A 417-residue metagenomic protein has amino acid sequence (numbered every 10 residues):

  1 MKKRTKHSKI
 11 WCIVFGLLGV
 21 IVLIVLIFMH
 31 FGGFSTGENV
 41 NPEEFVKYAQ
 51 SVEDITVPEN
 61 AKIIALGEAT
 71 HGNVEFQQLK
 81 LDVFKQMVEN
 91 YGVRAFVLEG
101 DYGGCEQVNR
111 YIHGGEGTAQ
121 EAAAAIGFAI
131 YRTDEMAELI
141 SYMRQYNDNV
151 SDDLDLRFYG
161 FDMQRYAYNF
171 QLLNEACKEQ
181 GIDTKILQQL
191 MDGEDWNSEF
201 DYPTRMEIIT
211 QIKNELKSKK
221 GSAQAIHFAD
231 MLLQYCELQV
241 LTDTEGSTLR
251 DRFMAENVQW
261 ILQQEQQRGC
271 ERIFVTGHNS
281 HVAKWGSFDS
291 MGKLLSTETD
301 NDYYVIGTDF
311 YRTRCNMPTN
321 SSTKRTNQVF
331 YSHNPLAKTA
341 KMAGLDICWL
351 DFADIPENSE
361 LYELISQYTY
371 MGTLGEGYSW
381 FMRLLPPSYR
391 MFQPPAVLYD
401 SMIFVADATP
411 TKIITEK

Functional and structural regions predicted by a protein language model:
M1-R4: Juxtamembrane low-complexity tails/linkers enriched in Ser/Thr-Pro and polybasic
K6-K417: Structured catalytic-domain cores with a bias toward divalent-metal coordination
